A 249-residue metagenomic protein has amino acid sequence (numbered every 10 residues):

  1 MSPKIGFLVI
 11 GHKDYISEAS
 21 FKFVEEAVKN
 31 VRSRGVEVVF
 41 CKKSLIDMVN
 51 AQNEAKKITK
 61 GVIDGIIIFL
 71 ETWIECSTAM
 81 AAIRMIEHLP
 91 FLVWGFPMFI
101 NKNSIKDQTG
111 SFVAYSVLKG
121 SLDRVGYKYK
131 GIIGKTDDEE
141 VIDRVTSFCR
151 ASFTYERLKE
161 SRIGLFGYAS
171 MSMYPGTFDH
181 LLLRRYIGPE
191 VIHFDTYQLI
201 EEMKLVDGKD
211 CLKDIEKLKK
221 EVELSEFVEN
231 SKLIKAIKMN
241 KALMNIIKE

Functional and structural regions predicted by a protein language model:
M1-K119, D123-Y155, E160-G164, A169-E249: Metallocofactor- and cofactor-centric catalytic cores in central/energy metabolism, strongly enriched
